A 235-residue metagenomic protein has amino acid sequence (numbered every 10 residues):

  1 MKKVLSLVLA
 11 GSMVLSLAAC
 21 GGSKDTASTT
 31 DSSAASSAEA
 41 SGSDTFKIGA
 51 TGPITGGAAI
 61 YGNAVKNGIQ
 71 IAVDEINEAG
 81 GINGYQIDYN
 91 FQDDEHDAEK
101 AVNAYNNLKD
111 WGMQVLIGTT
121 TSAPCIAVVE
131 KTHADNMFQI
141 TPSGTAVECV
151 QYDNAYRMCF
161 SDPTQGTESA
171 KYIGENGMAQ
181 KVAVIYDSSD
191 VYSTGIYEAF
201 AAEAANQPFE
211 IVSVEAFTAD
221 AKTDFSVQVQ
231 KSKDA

Functional and structural regions predicted by a protein language model:
M1-K47, E78, D110: Short, low-complexity disordered leader/linker segments with a strong preference for bacterial N-terminal type II
A38-S43, K66-Y89, A202-F209: Signal peptide-proximal N-terminal region of secreted/periplasmic/extracellular or secretory-lumen proteins
G42, G49-Q70, Q92-A98, T121 (+1 more regions): Extracytoplasmic "Venus flytrap"
D44-K47, G84-D88, W111-V115, A134-Q139 (+4 more regions): Loop/turn elements at helix/coil->beta-strand transitions in domains of secreted/extracellular proteins
I60-V65, A79-E148, F217-F225: Beta-alpha junction/loop-to-helix N-cap segments that form part of ligand/metal-binding clefts
N63-D74, E99-D110, Q114, I126 (+9 more regions): Solvent-exposed, polar/charged alpha-helical surfaces in well-ordered, non-transmembrane soluble domains, broadly
A155-T218: An alpha-beta-alpha
